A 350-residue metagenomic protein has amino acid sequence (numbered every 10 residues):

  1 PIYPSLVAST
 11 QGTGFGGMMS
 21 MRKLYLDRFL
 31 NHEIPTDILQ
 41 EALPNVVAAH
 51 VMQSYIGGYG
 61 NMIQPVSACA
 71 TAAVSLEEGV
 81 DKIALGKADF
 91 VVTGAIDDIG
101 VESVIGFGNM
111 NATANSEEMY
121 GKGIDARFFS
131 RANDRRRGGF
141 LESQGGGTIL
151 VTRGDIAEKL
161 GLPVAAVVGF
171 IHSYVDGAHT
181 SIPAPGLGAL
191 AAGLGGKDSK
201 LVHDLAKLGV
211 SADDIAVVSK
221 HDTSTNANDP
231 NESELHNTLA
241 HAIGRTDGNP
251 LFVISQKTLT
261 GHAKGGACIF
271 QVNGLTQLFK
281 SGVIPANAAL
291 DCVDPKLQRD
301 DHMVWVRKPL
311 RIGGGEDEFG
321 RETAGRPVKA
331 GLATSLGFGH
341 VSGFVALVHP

Functional and structural regions predicted by a protein language model:
P1-L6, L208-A212, D247-N249, D301-P350: Flexible, low-complexity linker/loop segments at domain and module junctions
I2, P35-P44, I63-T71, Q256-G265 (+2 more regions): Active-site nucleophile and cofactor-binding loops and adjacent substrate-binding regions of central metabolic enzymes
I2, T10-I63, G108-Y120, N228-T246: Active-site-proximal gating segment of KS-fold condensing enzymes and close homologs
S9, V51, A72, G79 (+7 more regions): Conserved small-residue
F29-T36, E77, I96-A157, W305-R326: Glycine-/small-residue-rich "gating" segment that lines the acyl/pantetheine channel and substrate pocket
P44, A48, M52-Y55, G60-D97 (+5 more regions): Active-site-proximal alpha-helical scaffold in enzymes
K87-G138, I171-P185, K220-P230, D247-V304: Acyl-CoA/ACP chain-elongation machinery
Y120-V210, D214-V217, P350: Condensing-enzyme catalytic core mediating Claisen C-C bond formation in acyl metabolism
